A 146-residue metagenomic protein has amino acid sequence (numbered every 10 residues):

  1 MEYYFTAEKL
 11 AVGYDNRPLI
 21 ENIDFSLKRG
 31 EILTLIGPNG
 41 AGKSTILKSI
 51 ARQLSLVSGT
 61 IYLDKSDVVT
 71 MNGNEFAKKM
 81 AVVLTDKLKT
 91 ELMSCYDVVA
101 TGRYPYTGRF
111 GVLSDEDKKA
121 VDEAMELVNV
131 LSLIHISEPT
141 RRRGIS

Functional and structural regions predicted by a protein language model:
F5-A7, I20-N22: Conserved structural motif at the start of ABC-family nucleotide-binding domains
R17-P18, N74: Short coil-to-beta microelement around the adenine-binding A-loop and adjacent beta1/P-loop entry of ABC ATPase
I36-P38: The feature captures the beta-strand-to-loop junction immediately N-terminal to the Walker
A51: Helix-to-loop junction immediately C-terminal to a conserved catalytic motif
G59-D67, F76: Conserved ABC transporter NBD signature motif
A100, D115-I134: Conserved ABC ATPase "signature" region
I134-S146: Single conserved hydrophobic/aromatic residue that forms the stacking wall/gate of nucleotide- or nucleobase-binding
